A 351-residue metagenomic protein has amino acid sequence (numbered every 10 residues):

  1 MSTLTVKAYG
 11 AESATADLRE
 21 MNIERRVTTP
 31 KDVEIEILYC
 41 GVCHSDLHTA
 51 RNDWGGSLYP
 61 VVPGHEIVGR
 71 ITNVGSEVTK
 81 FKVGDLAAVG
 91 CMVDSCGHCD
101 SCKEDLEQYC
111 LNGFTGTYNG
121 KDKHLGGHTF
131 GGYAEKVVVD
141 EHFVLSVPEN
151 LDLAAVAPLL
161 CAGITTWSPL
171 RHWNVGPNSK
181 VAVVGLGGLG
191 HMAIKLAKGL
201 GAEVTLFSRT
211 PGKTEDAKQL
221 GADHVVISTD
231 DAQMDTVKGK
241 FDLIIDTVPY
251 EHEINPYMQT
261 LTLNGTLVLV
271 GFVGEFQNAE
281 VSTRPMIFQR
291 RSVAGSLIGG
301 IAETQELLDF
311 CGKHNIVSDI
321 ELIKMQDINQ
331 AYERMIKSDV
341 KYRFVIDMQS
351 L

Functional and structural regions predicted by a protein language model:
S2-V6, I301-L351: C-terminal hydrophobic helical "lid"/dimerization subdomain of Rossmann-like NAD(P)H-dependent oxidoreductases
R26-C40, D53-K103, Q108, F130 (+1 more regions): Glycine-rich beta-strand-centered segment in the early N-terminal region that forms part of a ligand/cofactor-binding
C96-V184: NAD(P)H dinucleotide-binding glycine-rich loop of Rossmann-like/cofactor-binding domains, especially the beta1-alpha1
P177-L186, L196-P256: Adenosine-nucleotide cofactor-binding segment
G190-H191: N-terminal Rossmann-fold NAD(P) dinucleotide-binding loop
P211, V248-D319, M348-L351: Glycine-rich phosphate-binding loop and adjacent beta-alpha segment of Rossmann(oid) nucleotide-cofactor-binding
